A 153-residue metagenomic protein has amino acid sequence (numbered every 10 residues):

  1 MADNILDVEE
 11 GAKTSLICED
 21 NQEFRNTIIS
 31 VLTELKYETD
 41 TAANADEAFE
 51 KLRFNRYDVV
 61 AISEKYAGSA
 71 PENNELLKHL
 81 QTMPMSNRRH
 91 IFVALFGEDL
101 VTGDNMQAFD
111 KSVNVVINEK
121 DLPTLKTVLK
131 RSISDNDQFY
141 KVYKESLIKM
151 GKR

Functional and structural regions predicted by a protein language model:
M1-T14, D20-F24, V128-R153: Non-catalytic signal-transmission and effector/linker regions of two-component phosphorelay proteins
Q22-A45: Two-component/phosphorelay signaling modules centered on CheY-like receiver
S30-L32, K51, Q107: Alpha-helical interaction/dimerization surfaces of two-component signaling modules
A43-V59: Acidic, metal-coordinating helix/loop segments flanking the phosphotransfer/catalytic sites of two-component signaling
D58-P84: Conserved phosphotransfer microenvironments
M85-L100: A short, hydrophobic beta-strand element within the central beta-sheet of small alpha/beta folds
G97-V115: Alpha4 helix (beta4-alpha4-beta5 surface) of REC/receiver domains from two-component response regulators
K120-L129: C-terminal output helix
